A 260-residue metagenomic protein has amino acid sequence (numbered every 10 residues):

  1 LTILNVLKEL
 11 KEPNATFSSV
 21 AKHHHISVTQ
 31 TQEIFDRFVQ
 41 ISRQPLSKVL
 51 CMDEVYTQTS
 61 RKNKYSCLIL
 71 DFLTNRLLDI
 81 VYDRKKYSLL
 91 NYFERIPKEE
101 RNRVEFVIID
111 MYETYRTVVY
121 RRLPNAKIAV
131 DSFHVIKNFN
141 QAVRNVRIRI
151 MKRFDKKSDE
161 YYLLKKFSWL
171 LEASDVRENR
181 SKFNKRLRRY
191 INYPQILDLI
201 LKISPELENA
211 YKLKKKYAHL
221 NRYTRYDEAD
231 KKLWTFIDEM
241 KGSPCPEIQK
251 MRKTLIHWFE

Functional and structural regions predicted by a protein language model:
L1-K8: Basic, short loop/linker segments at the boundary and entry of helix-turn-helix/winged-helix-like folds
L10-E12: Short amphipathic helical patch at the helix-1/turn junction of helix-turn-helix
N14-A15, N102: Residue-level signal for the short linker/turn that defines the boundary of a DNA-recognition helix
S19-H24: Short alpha-helical "recognition helix" segments of helix-turn-helix
I26-V118, N125: RNase H-like nuclease fold core
D110-E113, V119-K166: Conserved beta-strand -> loop -> alpha-helix junction used to position metal-binding or nucleic-acid-contacting
D155-D227: An anionic, glycine-rich sequence signature occurring as long contiguous blocks
H219-E260: Amphipathic alpha-helical
